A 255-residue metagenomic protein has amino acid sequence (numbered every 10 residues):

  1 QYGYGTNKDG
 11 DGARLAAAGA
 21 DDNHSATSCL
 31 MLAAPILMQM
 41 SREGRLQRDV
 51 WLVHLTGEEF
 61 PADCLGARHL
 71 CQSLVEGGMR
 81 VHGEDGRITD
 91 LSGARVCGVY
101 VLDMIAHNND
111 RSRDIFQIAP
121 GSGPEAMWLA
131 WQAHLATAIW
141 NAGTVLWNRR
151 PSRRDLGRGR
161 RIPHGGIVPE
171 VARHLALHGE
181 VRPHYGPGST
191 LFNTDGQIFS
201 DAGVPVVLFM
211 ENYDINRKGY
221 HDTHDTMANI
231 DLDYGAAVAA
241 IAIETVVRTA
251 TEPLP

Functional and structural regions predicted by a protein language model:
Q1-D9: Acidic/His- and Gly-rich active-site-bordering loop/insert found across diverse amide/peptide-bond hydrolases
Y2, G57-E59, Y213: Short, glycine/serine-rich, charged loops/turns that create anion-binding and catalytic segments at active sites
N7, Q39-R42, L254: Short, flexible helix-adjacent loops and helix caps
G10, R80-V81, G86-R87, G179-P187: Mixed-charge, polar/low-complexity N-terminal
G10-A13, D222-T223: Short glycine/proline-rich turn/loop motifs
R14-A138: Acidic/histidine-rich catalytic neighborhood of metal-dependent amide-processing enzymes
I105-P255: Active-site-adjacent substrate-binding region of metalloamidase/peptidase-like peptide-processing proteins
